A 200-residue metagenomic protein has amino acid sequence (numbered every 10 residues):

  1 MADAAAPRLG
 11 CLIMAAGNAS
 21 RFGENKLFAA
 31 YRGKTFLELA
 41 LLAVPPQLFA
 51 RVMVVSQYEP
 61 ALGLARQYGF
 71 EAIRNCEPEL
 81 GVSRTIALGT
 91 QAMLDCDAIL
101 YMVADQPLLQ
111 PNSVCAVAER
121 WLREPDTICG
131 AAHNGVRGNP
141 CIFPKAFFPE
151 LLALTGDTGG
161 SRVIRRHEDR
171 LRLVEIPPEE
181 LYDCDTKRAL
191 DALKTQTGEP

Functional and structural regions predicted by a protein language model:
M1-P7, P149, T155-P200: Conserved alpha/beta core of the MobA/IspD/sugar-nucleotide pyrophosphorylase nucleotidyltransferase superfamily
D3-R137, D169-E175: Nucleotide and nucleotide-moiety/phosphate-recognizing core
R21, P60-L64, E150, D183 (+1 more regions): Phosphate- and divalent-cation-binding pockets in alpha/beta enzyme and binding domains that engage nucleotide-derived
A30, L108, I142, D183-C184: Short aromatic/basic micro-patch
L80, E150-L151: A short acidic, glycine-rich active-site loop that binds or catalyzes chemistry on phosphate/adenosine moieties
R137-G138, F143, G159, E179: A conserved catalytic-core signature of glycosyltransferases
G138-P149, K187: Conserved nucleotide-sugar donor-binding and metal-coordinating catalytic region shared by glycosyltransferases
